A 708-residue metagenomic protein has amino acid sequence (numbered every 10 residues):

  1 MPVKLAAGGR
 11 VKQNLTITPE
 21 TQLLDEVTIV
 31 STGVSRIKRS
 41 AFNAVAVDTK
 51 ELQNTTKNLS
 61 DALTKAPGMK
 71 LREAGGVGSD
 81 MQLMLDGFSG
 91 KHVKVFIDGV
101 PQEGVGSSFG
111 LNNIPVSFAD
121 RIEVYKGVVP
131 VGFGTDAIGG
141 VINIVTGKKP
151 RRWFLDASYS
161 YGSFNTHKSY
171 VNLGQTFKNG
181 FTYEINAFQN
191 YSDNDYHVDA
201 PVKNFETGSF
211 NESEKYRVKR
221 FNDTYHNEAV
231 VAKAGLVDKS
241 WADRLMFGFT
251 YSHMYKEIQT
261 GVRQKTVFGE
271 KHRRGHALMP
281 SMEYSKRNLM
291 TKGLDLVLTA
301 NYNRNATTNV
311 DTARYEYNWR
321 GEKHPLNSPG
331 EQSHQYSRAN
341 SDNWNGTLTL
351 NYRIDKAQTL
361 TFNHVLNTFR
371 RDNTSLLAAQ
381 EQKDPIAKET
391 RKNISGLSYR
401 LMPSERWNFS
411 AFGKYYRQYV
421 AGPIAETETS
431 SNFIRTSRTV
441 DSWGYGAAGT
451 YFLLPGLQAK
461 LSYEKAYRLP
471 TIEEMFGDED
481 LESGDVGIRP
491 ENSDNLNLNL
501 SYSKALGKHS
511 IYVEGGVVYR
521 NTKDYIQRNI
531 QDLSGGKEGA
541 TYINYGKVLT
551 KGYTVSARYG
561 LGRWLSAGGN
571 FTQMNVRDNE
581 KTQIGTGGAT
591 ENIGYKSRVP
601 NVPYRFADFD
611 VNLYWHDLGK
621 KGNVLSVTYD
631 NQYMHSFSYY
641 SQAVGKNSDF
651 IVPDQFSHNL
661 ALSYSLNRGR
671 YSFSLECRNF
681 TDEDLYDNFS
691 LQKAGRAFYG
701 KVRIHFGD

Functional and structural regions predicted by a protein language model:
A6-Q53, S60: Short, acidic, small-residue-rich periplasmic hinge/interaction motif at the N-terminus of Gram-negative outer-membrane
A44, S60-P101: Extracytoplasmic beta-strand/coil segments of soluble accessory domains associated with Gram-negative outer-membrane
V100-G127: Short acidic/polar hinge/loop motifs at secondary-structure boundaries that mediate gating or recognition
G104, F118-D120, V131-N143, K148-D199 (+3 more regions): Outer-membrane beta-barrel translocator/receptor signature
R151, S160, F177-R263: Periplasmic-side early beta-strands and strand-to-turn transitions of outer-membrane beta-barrels
V231-M254, R273-T429, I434-Q458, S462-E464 (+3 more regions): Face-selective signature of the C-terminal outer-membrane beta-barrel domain
F452, A459-E464, R468, E491-K551 (+2 more regions): Membrane-embedded beta-barrel scaffold of Gram-negative outer-membrane proteins
Y512-N521, T541-S638: Gram-negative outer-membrane beta-barrel transporters
